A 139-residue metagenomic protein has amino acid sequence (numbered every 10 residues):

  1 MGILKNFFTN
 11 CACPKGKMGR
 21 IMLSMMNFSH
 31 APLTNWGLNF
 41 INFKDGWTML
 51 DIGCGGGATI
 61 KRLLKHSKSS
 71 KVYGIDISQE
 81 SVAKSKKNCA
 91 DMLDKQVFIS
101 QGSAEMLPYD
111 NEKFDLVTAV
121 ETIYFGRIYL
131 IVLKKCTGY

Functional and structural regions predicted by a protein language model:
F28-W47: Conserved alpha-helix/loop element of class I SAM-dependent methyltransferases that forms part of the SAM/SAH-binding
G46-G55: Conserved class I S-adenosyl-L-methionine
G56-S67: Conserved SAM-binding loop of SAM-dependent methyltransferases across substrates and taxa, primarily the Class I
S78-E80: Conserved SAM/SAH-binding beta-strand->alpha-helix loop
S85-K86: Conserved SAM-binding loop
L93-E105: Conserved SAM-binding strand-loop segment of SAM-dependent methyltransferases
E105-L116: A short acidic, Gly/Pro-enriched loop at the edge of an enzyme's catalytic core that lines a small-molecule cofactor
L130-Y139: A short glycine-rich, Lys/Arg-flanked "PGG" loop and its adjoining helix->strand segment in the class I
